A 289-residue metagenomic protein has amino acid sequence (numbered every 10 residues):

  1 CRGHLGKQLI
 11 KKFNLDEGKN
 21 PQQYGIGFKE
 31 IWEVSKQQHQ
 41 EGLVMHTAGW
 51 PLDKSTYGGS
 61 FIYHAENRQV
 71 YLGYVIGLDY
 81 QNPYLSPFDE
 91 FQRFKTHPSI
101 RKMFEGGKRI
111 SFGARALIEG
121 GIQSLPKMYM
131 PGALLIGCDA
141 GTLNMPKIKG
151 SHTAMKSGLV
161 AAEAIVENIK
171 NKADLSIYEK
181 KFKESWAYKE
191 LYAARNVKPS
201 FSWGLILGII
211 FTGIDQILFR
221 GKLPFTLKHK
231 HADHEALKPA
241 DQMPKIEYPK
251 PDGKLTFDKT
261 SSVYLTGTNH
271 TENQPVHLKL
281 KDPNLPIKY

Functional and structural regions predicted by a protein language model:
C1-M103, G141-T142, V160, A164: Predominantly flavin-linked oxidoreductase catalytic cores and closely associated redox partners
K19, N82, S124-K127, M145-T153 (+3 more regions): Alpha-helix capping and helix-loop boundary segments enriched in small/acidic/polar residues
E30, V34-S35, G113-A116, K180-K189: Short, conserved secondary-structure transition motifs
K102-G113, K170-I177: Flexible, glycine/charged-enriched surface loops at secondary-structure junctions
A114-M145, S262-K279, N284-Y289: FAD-binding beta-loop-beta segment adjacent to the flavin cofactor pocket
G141-K147, L159, E163-I206: Active-site-proximal substrate-binding core of FAD-dependent oxidoreductases
S185-Y289: Ferredoxin-type iron-sulfur electron-transfer modules and their immediate structural context
